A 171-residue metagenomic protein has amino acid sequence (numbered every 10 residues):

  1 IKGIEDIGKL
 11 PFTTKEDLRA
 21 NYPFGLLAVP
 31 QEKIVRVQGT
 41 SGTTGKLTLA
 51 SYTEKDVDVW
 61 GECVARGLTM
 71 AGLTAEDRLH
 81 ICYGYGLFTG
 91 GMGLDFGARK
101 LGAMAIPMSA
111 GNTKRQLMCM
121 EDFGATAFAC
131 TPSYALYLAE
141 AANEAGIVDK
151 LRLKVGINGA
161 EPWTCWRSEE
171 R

Functional and structural regions predicted by a protein language model:
I1-G39, T44-E62, R66-M70, E76 (+1 more regions): Nucleotide 5′-phosphate-binding alpha/beta core
P23-F24, S51, I81-C82, G102-M104 (+1 more regions): Short, contiguous strand/loop micro-motifs
L27-Q31, K55, G84-Y85, P107 (+1 more regions): Residue-level marker of alpha-helix boundaries and capping positions
Q31, V57-G61, H80-Y83, P132-L136: Short acidic/polar alpha-helix capping motifs at helix-coil junctions
T40, E170-R171: Conserved small/polar residues in nucleotide/adenosyl-binding loops
T40-T43, L79, F128, G156: Conserved S/T- and glycine-rich ATP-binding loop of Class I adenylate-forming
T69-A105: Conserved AMP-binding loop of ANL adenylate-forming enzymes
G91-E169: Conserved adenylate-forming
